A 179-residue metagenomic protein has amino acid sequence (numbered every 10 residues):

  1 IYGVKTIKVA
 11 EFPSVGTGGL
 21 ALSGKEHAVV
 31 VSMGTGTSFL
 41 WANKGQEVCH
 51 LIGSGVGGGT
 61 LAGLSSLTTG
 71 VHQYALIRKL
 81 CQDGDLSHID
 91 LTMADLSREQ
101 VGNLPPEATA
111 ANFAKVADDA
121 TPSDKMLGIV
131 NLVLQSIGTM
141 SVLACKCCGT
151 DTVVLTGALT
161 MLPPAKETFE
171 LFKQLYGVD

Functional and structural regions predicted by a protein language model:
I1, P13, S32-S38, V56-G58 (+1 more regions): Gly/Ser/Thr-rich loops at beta-strand to alpha-helix junctions that form or flank small-molecule/cofactor-binding
I1-G3, W41-K44, P163-F172: Short Gly/Thr/Asp-enriched flexible loops that form oxyanion-binding sites at enzyme active sites
K5-F12, F169-D179: Conserved phosphate-binding/catalytic loops in two-lobed NTP-binding clefts
K5-V31, G36, L40-Q46: Conserved phosphate-binding catalytic cores of ATP/NTP-utilizing and phosphoryl-transfer enzymes
T17-L22, G63-L67, L76-K79, S136 (+2 more regions): Alpha-helical scaffold segments in soluble metabolic enzymes
G45-V101: Glycine-rich phosphate-binding loop plus the immediately following alpha-helix
H50, T139, V154, T160-K166 (+1 more regions): Acidic, glycine-enriched active-site microenvironments
G102-V154, A158-L159: Adenine-nucleotide phosphate-binding core of ATP-dependent small-molecule kinases
